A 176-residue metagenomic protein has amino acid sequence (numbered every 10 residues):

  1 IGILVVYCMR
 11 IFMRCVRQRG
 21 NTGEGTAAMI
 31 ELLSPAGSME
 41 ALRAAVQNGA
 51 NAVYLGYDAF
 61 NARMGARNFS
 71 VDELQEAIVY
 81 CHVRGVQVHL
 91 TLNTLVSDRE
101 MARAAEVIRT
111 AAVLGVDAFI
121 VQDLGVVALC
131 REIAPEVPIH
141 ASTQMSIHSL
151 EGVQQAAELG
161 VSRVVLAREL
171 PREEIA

Functional and structural regions predicted by a protein language model:
G2, G20-G25: Residue-identity detector for glycine
T26-A176: Non-catalytic helical/linker scaffolds that mediate oligomerization, partner binding, and domain coupling around large
